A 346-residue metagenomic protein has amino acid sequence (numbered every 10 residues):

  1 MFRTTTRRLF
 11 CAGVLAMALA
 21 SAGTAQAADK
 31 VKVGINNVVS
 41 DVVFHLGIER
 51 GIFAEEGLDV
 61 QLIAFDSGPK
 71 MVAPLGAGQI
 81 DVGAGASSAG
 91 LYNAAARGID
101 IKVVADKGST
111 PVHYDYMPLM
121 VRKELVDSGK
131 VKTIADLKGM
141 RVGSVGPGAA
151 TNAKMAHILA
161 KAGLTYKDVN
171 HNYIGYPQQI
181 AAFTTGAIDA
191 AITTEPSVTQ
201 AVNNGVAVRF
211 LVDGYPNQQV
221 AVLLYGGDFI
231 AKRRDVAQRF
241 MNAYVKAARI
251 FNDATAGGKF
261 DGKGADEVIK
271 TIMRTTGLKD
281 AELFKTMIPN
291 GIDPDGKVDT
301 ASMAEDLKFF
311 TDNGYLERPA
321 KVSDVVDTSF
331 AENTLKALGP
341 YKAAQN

Functional and structural regions predicted by a protein language model:
M1-A12: Bacterial N-terminal signal peptides that target proteins for export
C11-S21: Bacterial N-terminal signal peptides
G23-A27: Sec/Tat signal peptide C-region and signal peptidase I cleavage site
D29-T165, N170-Y173, D189-E195, Y215-N217: Short, glycine-/small- and polar/acidic-enriched structural segments that line small-molecule recognition paths
V72, I80-A84, G175-G205, R209 (+1 more regions): Ligand-binding pocket segment of bilobal, Venus flytrap-like solute-binding proteins
S109-P118, V202-F229, R233, M241-Y244 (+2 more regions): Periplasmic-binding protein-like
A231-R318: Secondary-structure end/capping motifs
A304-N346: Conserved C-terminal helix/tail region of periplasmic/extracytoplasmic solute-binding proteins
